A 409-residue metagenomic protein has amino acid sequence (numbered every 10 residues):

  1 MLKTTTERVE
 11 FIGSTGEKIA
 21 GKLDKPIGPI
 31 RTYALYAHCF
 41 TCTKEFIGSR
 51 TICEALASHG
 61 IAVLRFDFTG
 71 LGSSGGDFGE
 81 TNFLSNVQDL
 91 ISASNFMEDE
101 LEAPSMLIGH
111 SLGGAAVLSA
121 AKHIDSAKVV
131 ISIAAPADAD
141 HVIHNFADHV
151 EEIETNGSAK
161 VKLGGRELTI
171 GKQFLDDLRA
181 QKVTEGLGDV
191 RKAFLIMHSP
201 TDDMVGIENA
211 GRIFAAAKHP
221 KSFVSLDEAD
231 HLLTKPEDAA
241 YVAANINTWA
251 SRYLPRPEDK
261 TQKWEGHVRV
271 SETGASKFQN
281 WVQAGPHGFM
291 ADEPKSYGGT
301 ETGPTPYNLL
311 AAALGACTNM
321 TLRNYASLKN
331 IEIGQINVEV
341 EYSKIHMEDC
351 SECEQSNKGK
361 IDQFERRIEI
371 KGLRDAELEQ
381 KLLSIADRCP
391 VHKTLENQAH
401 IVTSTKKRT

Functional and structural regions predicted by a protein language model:
M1-P29: N-terminal cap/lid segment of alpha/beta-hydrolase-fold proteins
T41-C53, E208: The serine-hydrolase catalytic nucleophile loop
K44, L71-E102: Catalytic nucleophile-loop/oxyanion-hole region of alpha/beta-hydrolase and closely related hydrolase-like folds
C53-G75: Conserved alpha/beta-hydrolase
D125-Q173: Hydrolase active-site cap/lid region
V190, I196-H198, D202: Short beta-strand/loop motif that positions the catalytic acidic residue of the alpha/beta-hydrolase fold
D203-N209: Conserved alpha/beta-hydrolase "acid-adjacent" motif
D238-A312, R323-T409: Extended beta-strand/beta-hairpin segments
